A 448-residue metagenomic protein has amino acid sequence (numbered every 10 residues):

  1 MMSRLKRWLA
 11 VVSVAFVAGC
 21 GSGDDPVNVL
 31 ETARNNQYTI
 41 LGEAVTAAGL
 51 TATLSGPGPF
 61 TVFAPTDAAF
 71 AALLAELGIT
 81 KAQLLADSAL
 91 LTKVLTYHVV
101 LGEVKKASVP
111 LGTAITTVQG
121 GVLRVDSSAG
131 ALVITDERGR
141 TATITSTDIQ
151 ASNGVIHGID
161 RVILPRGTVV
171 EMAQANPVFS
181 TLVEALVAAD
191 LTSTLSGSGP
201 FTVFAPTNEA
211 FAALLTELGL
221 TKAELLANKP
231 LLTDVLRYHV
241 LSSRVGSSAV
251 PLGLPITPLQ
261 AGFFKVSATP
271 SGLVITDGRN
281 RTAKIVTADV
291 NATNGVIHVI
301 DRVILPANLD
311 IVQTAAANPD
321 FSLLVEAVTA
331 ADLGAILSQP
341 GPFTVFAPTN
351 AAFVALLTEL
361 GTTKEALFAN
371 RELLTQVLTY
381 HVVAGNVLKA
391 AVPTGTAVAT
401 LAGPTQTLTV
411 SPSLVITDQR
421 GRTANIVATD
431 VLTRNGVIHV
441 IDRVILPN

Functional and structural regions predicted by a protein language model:
M1-L9: Bacterial N-terminal signal peptides that target proteins for export
A10-A18: Bacterial N-terminal signal peptides
C20-N448: Mature, structured domains of secreted/extracytosolic soluble proteins
